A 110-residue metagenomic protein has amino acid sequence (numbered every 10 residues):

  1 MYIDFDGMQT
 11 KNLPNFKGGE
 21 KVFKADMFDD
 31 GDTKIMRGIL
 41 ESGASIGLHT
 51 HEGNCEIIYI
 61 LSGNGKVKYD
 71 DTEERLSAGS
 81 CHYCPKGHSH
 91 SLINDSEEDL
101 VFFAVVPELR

Functional and structural regions predicted by a protein language model:
M1-D32, G47: A short, N-terminal "cap"/entry segment at the start of jelly-roll beta-barrel domains of the cupin/DSBH fold
M36-H51: Conserved short histidine dyad/triad with adjacent acidic residue
R37, I57, T72-E74: Short, surface-exposed secondary-structure edge patches
S42, G53, T72, H88-S89 (+1 more regions): A generic "binding-loop/recognition-motif" signal
S45-G47, K66, H82, K86-L92: Histidine-centered metal-chelating micro-motifs
G53-G65: Glycine- and acidic-residue-biased ligand/ion/polar-headgroup-sensing regions
T72-K86: Short acidic-glycine-tyrosine-enriched beta hairpin
K86-R110: Ligand-binding loop in jelly-roll beta-barrel domains
